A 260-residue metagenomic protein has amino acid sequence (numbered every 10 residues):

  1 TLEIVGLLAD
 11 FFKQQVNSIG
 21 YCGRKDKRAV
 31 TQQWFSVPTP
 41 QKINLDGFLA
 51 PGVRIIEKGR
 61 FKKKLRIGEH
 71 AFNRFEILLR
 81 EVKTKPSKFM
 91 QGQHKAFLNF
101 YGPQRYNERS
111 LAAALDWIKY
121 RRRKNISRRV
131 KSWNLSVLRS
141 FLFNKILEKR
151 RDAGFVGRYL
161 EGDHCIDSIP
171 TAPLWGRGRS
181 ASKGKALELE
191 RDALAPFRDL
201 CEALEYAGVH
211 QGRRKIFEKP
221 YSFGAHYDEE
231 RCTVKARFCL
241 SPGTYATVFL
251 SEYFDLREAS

Functional and structural regions predicted by a protein language model:
T1-S260: Non-catalytic, substrate/partner-engaging modules appended to enzymatic cores
